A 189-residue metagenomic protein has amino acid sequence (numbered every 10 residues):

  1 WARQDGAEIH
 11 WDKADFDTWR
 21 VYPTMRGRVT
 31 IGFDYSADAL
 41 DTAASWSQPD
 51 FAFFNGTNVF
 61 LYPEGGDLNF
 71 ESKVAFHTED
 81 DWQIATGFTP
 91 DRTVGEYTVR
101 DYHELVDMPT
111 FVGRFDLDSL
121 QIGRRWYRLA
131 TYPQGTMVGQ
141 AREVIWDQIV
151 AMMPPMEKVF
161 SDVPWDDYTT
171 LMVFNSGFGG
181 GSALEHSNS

Functional and structural regions predicted by a protein language model:
W1-Q4, N58, N69-T89, Y97-L105 (+1 more regions): Zn2+-dependent metallopeptidase catalytic core
W1-Q48: A surface-exposed beta-strand-loop module
A14, S36, E79, T89 (+2 more regions): An acidic- and aromatic-residue-enriched active-site/binding cleft used to recognize and process polar
W19, T30, K73, D166-L171: Beta-sheet entry/capping signal
T24, D34-D116: Extended, low-hydrophobicity, Ser/Thr/Pro/Gly-biased non-transmembrane segments
G27-V29, F70, R125: Envelope-exposed proteins and targeting segments
D116-S189: Juxtacatalytic substrate-recognition/specificity segment
